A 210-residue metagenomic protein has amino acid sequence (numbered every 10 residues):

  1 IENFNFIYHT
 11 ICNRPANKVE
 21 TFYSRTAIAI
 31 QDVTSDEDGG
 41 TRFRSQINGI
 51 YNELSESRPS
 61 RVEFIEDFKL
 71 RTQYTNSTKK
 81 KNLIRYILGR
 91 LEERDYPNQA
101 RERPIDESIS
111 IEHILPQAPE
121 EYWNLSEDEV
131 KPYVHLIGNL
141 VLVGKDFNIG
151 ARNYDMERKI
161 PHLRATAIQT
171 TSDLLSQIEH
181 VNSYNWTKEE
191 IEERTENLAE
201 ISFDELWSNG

Functional and structural regions predicted by a protein language model:
I1-G210: Flexible coil/loop and intrinsically disordered segments
